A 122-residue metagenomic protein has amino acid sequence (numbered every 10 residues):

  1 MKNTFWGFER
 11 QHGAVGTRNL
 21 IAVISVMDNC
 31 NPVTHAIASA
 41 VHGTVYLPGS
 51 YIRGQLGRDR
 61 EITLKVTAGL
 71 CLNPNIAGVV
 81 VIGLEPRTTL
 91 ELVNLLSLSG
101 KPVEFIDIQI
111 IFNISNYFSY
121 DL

Functional and structural regions predicted by a protein language model:
M1-L122: Metallocofactor- and cofactor-centric catalytic cores in central/energy metabolism, strongly enriched
